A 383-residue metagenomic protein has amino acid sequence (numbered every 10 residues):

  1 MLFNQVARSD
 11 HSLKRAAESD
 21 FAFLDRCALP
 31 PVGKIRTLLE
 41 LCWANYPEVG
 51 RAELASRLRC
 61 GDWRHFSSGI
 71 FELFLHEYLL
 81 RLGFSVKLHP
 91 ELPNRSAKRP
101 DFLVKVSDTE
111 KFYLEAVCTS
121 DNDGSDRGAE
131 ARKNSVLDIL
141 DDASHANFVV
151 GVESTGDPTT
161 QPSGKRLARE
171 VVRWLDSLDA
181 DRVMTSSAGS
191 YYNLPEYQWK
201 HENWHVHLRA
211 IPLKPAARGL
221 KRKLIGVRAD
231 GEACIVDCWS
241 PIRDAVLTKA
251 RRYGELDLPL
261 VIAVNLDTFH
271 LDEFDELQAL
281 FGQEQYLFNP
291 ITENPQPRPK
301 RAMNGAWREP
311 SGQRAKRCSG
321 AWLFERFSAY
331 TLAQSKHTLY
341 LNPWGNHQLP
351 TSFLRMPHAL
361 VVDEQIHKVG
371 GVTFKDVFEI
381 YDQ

Functional and structural regions predicted by a protein language model:
M1-G69, L73, G124-E170: Interdomain/boundary linker segments immediately adjacent to catalytic/signaling cores
A44-A52, L79-H89, F102: Surface segments flanking catalytic/ligand-binding clefts of nucleic-acid enzymes
L58-G69, P93, E232, R251-Y253 (+1 more regions): Short, charged/polar micro-motifs that form catalytic or ligand-binding hotspots
E72-L92, L224, R228: Extended, Lys/Arg-enriched charged tracts that mediate electrostatic binding to polyanionic substrates
R81, T119-R314: Metal-dependent nuclease catalytic core centered on acidic motifs
V86-K87, A97-D101, P241-K249: Short alpha-helical segments and helix-capping/turn motifs at coil-helix boundaries
H89-E91, R95-A116: Short acidic loop-to-beta-strand element that houses the catalytic metal-binding Asp/Glu of nuclease active sites
M303-Q383: Charge-dense, extended regions
